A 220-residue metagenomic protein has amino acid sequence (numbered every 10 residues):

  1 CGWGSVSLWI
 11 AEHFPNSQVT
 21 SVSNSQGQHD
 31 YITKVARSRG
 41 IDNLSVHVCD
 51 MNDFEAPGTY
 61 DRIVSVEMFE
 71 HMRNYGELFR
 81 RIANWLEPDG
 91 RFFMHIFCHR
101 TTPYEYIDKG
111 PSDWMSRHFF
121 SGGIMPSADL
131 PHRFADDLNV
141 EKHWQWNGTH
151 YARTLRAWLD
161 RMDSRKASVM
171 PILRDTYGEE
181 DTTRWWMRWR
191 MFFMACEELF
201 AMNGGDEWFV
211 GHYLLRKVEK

Functional and structural regions predicted by a protein language model:
W3-P15: Conserved SAM-binding loop of SAM-dependent methyltransferases across substrates and taxa, primarily the Class I
Q18-S23: Conserved SAM-binding motif I beta-strand of class I
I32-T33: Conserved SAM-binding loop
S38-M51: Conserved SAM-binding strand-loop segment of SAM-dependent methyltransferases
N52-I63: A short acidic, Gly/Pro-enriched loop at the edge of an enzyme's catalytic core that lines a small-molecule cofactor
R62-N74: A short SAM/SAH-binding and catalytic strip from SAM-dependent methyltransferases
G76-R91: A short glycine-rich, Lys/Arg-flanked "PGG" loop and its adjoining helix->strand segment in the class I
C98-R100, Y104-V210, R216-K220: Substrate-binding/catalytic lobe of Class I Rossmann-like enzymes that use SAM or dcSAM, i.e., the mid-to-C-terminal
